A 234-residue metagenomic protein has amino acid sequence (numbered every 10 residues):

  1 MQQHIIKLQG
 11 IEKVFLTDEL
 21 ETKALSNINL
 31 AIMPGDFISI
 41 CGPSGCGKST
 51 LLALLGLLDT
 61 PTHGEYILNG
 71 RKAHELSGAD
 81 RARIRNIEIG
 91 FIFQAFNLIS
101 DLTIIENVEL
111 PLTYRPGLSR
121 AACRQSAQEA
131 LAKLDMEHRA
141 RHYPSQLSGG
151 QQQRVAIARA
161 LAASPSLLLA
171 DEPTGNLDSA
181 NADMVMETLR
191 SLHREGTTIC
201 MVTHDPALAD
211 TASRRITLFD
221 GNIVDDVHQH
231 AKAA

Functional and structural regions predicted by a protein language model:
Q3-L218: ABC family nucleotide-binding domain
E75, H228-Q229: Short amphipathic beta-strand/extended segments with alternating polar/hydrophobic composition
R215-H228: H-loop (His-switch) and adjacent beta-strand-loop-beta switch element of ABC-type ATPase nucleotide-binding domains
H230-A234: ABC ATPase nucleotide-binding domains
